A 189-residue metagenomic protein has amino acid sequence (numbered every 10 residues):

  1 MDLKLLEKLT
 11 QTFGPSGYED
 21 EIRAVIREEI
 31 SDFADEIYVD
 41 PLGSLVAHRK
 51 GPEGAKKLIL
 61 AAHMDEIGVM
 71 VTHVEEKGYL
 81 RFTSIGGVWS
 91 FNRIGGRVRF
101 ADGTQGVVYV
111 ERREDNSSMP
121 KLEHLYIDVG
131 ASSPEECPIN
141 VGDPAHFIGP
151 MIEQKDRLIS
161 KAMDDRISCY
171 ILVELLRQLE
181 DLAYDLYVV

Functional and structural regions predicted by a protein language model:
M1-V189: N-terminal hydrophobic/helix-forming segments and targeting peptides
